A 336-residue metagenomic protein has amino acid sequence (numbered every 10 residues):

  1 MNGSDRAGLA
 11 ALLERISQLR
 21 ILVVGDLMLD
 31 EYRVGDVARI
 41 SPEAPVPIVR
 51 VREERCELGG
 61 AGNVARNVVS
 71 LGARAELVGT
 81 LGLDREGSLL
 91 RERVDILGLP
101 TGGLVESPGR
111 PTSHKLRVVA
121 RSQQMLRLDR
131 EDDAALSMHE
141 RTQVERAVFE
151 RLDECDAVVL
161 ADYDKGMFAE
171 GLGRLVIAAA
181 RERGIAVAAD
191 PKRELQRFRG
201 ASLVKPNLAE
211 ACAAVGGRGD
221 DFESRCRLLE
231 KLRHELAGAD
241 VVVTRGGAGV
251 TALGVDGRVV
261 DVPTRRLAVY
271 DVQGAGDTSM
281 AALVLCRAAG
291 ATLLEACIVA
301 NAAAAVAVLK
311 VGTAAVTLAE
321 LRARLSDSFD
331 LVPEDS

Functional and structural regions predicted by a protein language model:
M1-A38, L325: Positively charged, low-complexity intrinsically disordered leader regions
N2-A10, P42, V46-H114, A323-R324: Substrate-binding N-lobe of the ribokinase-like
I16, L152-D153, F198-R199: A short, aliphatic-rich alpha-helical micro-motif
L27, Y163, T278: Active-site metal-binding loops of divalent metal-dependent hydrolases
I96, L104-R110, R117-L152: Conserved phosphate-binding/catalytic loop of the ribokinase/pfkB sugar-kinase fold
E154-M167: Short acidic, glycine-rich surface-loop motifs adjacent to enzyme active sites
K165-V259: Conserved phosphate/ATP/ADP-binding segment of small-molecule kinases
E235, A239-D240, R265-S328: Conserved post-catalytic alpha-helical subdomain immediately downstream of the catalytic base and nucleotide-binding
